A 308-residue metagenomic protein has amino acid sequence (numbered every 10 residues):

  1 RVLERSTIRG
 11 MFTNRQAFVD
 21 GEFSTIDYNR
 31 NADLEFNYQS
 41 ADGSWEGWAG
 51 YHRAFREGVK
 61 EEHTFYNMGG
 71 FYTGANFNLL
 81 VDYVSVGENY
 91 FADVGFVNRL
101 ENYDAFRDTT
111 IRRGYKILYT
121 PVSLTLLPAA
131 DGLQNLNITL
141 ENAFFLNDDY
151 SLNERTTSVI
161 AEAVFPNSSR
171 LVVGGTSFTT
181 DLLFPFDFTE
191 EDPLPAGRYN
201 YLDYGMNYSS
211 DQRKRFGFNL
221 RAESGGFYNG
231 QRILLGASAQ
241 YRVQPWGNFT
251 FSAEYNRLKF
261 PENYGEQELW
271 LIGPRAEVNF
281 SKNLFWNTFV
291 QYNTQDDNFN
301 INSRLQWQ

Functional and structural regions predicted by a protein language model:
R1-R30, N37-A41: Hydrophobic, small-residue-rich alpha-helical packing segments that form membrane-like cores
F12-T13, T25-N29, A41-Q308: Exposed, low-structure sequence patches enriched in small/polar residues
